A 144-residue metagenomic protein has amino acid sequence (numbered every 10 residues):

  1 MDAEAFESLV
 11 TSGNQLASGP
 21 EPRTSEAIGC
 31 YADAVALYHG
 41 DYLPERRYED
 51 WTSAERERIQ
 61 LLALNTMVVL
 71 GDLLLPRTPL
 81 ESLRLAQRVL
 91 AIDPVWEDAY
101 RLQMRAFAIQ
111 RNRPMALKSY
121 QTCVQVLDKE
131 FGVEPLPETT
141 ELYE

Functional and structural regions predicted by a protein language model:
M1-E144: Intrinsically disordered, charged and Pro/Gly-enriched terminal/linker segments that flank large helical-solenoid
